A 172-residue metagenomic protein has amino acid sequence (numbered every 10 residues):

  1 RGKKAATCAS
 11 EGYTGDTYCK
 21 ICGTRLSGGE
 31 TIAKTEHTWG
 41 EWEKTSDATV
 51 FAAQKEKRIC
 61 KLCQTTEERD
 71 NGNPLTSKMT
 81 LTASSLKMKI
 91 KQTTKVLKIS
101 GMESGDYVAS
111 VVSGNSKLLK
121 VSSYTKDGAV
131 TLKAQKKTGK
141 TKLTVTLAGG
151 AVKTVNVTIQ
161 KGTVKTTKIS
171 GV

Functional and structural regions predicted by a protein language model:
R1-K78: Thrombospondin type-1
G12, K20, A48-K55, K61-T65 (+1 more regions): Extracytoplasmic soluble-region selector
